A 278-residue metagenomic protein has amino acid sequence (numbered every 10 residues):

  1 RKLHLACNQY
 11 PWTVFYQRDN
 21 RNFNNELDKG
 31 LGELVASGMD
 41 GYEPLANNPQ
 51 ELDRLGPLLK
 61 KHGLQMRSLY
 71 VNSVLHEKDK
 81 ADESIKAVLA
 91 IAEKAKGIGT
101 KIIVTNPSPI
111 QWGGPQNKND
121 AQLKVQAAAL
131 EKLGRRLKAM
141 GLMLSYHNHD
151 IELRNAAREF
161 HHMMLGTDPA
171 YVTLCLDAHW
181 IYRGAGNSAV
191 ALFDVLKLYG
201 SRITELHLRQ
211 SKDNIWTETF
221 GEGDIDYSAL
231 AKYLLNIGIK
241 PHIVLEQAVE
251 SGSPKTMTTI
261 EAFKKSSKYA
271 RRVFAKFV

Functional and structural regions predicted by a protein language model:
R1-T100, E152, T173, T256-V278: N-terminal pre-domain/capping segments
C7-P11, P44-N47, S68-S73, T105-P107 (+4 more regions): A cross-domain feature marking catalytic cores of carbohydrate-active enzymes and several ubiquitous metabolic/repair
R21-E26, D79-A90, N117-V125, I151 (+6 more regions): Alpha-helix N-cap and loop-to-helix initiation/capping positions
L27-L31, L52-G56, V88-A92, A127-G134 (+5 more regions): Generic structural signal for well-ordered alpha-helices, preferentially at hydrophobic/aromatic core positions
G41, L52, Q65, K78-L174: Active-site acidic/histidine proton-transfer and metal-coordination neighborhood in alpha/beta enzyme cores
G41-R54, V74-I85, Q111-P115, D150-A156 (+3 more regions): Acidic-and-aromatic substrate-binding clefts and catalytic sites of carbohydrate-active enzymes
Y42, R135-D224: Acidic/histidine-rich catalytic cores of soluble enzymes
V244-K255, T259-E261: A short, acidic, flexible beta-alpha connecting loop/helix-capping segment that sits on the rim of active
